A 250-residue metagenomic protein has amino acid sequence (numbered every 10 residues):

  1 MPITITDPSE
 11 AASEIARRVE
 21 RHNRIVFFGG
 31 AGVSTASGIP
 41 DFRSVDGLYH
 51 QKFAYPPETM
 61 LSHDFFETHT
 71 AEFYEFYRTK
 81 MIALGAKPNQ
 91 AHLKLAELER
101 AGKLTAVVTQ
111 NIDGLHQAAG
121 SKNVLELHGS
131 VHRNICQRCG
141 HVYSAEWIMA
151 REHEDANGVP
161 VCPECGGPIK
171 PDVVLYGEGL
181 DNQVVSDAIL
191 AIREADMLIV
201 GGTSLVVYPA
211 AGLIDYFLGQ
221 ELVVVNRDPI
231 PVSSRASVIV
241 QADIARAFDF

Functional and structural regions predicted by a protein language model:
M1-F250: Conserved catalytic core of sirtuin-type NAD+-dependent deacylases
